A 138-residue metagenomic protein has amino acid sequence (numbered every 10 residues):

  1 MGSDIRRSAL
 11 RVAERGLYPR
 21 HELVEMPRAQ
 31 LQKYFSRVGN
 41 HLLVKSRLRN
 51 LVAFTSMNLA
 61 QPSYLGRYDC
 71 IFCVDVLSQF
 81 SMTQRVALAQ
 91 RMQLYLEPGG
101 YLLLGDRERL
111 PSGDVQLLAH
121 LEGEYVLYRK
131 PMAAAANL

Functional and structural regions predicted by a protein language model:
M1-F72, V76-Q84, R109-L110: Extended basic-aromatic, gly/pro-enriched interface segments that bind polyanionic ligands
Y18-P19, A87-Q90, H120-L121: Glycine-rich, phosphate-binding/catalytic loops in enzymes
C70, P111-L138: Core SAM-dependent methyltransferase catalytic element
M82-A89, D114: Conserved strand-to-helix beginnings and helix N-cap segments that scaffold or border functional pockets
V86-P98: A short glycine-rich, Lys/Arg-flanked "PGG" loop and its adjoining helix->strand segment in the class I
P98-D106: Conserved beta-strand signature within the Rossmann-like core of class I S-adenosyl-L-methionine
